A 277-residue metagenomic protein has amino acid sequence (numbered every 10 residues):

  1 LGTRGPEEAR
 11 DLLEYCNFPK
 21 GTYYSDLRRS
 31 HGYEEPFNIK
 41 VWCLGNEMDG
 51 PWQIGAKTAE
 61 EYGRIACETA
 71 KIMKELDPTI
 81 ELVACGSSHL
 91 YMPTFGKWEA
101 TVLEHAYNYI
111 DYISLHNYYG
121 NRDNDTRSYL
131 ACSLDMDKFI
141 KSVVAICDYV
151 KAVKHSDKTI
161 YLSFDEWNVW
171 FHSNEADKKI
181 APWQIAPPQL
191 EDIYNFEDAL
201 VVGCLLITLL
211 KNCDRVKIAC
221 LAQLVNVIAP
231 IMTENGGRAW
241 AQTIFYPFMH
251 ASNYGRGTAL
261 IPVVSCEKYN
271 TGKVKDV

Functional and structural regions predicted by a protein language model:
L1, M48-G55, G120-C132, A186-D192 (+1 more regions): Glycine- and acidic
L1-N124, K141: N-terminal catalytic cores of secreted or lumenal carbohydrate-active enzymes
G2, A59, S88, T126-D137 (+3 more regions): Hydrophobic alpha-helical scaffolding
R10-L13, A70, K74, V144 (+3 more regions): Non-transmembrane alpha-helical segments in soluble domains of secreted/periplasmic/extracellular proteins
L12-C16, T58-E60, K97-L103, Y129-A131 (+3 more regions): Short secondary-structure boundary/capping segments
Y24-G32, A66, A70-F95, K138-V169 (+3 more regions): Aromatic-lined carbohydrate-recognition surfaces of secreted/lumenal glycan-active proteins
N117-L190: A compositional/structural signature marking long, glycine- and acidic/polar-rich segments with frequent tryptophans
D157-V277: Aromatic/acidic polysaccharide-binding cleft in carbohydrate-active enzymes
